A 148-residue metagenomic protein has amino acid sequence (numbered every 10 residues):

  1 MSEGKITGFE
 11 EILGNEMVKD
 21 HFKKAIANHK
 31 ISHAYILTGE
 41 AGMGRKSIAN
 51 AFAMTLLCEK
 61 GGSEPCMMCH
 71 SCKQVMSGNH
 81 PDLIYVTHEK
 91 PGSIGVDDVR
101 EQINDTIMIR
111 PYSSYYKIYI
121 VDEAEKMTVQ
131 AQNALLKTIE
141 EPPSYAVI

Functional and structural regions predicted by a protein language model:
S2-Q130, K137: Clamp-loader machinery-focused feature within the broader ASCE/P-loop NTPase space
M127, P142-I148: Sensor-1/coupling segment of RecA-like P-loop NTPase cores
